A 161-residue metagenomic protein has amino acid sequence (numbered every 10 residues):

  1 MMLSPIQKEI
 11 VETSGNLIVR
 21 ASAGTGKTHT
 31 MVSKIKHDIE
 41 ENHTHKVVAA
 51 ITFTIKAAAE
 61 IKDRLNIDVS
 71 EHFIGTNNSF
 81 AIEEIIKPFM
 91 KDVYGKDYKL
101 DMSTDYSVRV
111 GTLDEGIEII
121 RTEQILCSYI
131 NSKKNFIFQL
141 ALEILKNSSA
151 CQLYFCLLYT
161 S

Functional and structural regions predicted by a protein language model:
M1-K91: P-loop NTPase Walker
K91-C156: ATP-hydrolysis module of ASCE/P-loop NTPase motor domains, specifically the Walker B Asp-Glu catalytic pair
Y159-T160: Conserved small/polar residues in nucleotide/adenosyl-binding loops
